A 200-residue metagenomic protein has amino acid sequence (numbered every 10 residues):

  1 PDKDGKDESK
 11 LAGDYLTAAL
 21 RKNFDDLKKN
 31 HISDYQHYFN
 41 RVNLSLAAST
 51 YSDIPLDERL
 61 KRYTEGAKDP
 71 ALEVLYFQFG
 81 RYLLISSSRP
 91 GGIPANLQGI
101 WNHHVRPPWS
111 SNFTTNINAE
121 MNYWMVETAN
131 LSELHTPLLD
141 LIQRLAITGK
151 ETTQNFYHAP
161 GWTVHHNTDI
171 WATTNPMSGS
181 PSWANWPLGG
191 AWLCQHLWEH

Functional and structural regions predicted by a protein language model:
P1-F113, L131-T136, I142-T152: Acidic/polar, glycine-enriched structural segments that form the non-catalytic walls/loops of the carbohydrate-binding
S88-I117, W124-Q195, E199: Helix-terminus loop motifs that line ligand-binding clefts
